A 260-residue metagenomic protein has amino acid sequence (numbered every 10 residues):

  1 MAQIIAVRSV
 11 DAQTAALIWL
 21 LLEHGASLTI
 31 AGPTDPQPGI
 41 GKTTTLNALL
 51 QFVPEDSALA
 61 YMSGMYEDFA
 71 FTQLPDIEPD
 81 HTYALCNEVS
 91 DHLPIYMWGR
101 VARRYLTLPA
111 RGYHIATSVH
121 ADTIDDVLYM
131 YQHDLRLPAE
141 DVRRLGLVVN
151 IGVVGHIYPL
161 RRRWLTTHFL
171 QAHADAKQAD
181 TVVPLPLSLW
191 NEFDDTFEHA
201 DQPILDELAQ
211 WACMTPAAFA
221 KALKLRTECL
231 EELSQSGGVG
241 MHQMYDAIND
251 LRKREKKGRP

Functional and structural regions predicted by a protein language model:
M1-S27: P-loop NTP-binding catalytic core
I5, L22, P109, L233-S234: Hydrophobic residues in alpha-helical segments
R8, G39, A121, F219 (+1 more regions): Conserved phosphate/pyrophosphate-binding and hydrolysis machinery centered on Walker-type P-loop NTPases, extending
G25-G39, T44-V153: Switch/coupling sub-region of P-loop NTPases
S27, L59, V154, Q235-V239 (+1 more regions): Intrinsically disordered or highly flexible coil/loop and linker segments, enriched in small and charged/polar residues
L147, I151-S234: Conserved P-loop NTPase
L225, C229-P260: Terminal-proximal interaction/regulatory segments of ATP-powered molecular machines
